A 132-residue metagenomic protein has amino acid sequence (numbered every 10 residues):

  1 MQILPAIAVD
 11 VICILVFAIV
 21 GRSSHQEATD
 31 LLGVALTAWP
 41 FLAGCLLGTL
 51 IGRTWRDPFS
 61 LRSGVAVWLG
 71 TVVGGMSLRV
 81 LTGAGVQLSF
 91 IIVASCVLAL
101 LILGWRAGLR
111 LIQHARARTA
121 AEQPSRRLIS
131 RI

Functional and structural regions predicted by a protein language model:
M1-G33: Membrane-helix boundary elements
P5-I7, V34-T37, F59-G70, I91-I92: Cytoplasmic-side transmembrane-helix entry/capping segments in multi-pass membrane proteins
P5-V9, A99-E122: Membrane-water interface at the C-terminal end of transmembrane alpha helices
C13-L15, P40-F41, A66-R79, V97-L98 (+1 more regions): Small-residue-rich segments of transmembrane alpha-helices in multi-pass membrane proteins, especially helix faces
D30-A43: Structural signature of hydrophobic alpha-helical transmembrane segments
A43-D57: Canonical alpha-helical transmembrane segments
R56, V72, L81-T82, A94-L98 (+1 more regions): Terminal, non-globular segments
S77-V93: Membrane-helix boundary connector in multi-pass membrane proteins
